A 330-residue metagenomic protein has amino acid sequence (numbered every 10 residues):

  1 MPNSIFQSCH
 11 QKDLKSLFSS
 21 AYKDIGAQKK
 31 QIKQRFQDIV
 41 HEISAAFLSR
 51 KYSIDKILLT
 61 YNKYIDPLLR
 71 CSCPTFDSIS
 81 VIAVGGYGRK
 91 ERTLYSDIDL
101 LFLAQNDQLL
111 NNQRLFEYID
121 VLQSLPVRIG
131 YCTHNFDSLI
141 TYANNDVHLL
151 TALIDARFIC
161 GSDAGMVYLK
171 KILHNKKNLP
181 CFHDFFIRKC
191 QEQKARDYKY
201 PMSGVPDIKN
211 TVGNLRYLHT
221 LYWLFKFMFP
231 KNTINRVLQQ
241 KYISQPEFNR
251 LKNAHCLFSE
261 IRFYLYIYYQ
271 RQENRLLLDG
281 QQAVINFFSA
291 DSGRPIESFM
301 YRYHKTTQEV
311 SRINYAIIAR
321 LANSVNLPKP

Functional and structural regions predicted by a protein language model:
M1-D77, Y95, K199: N-terminal regions immediately upstream of nucleotidyltransferase
P2-N3, N178-V325: Conserved nucleotidyltransferase catalytic core and NTase-mimicking acidic/glycine-rich helix/loop elements in nucleic
K56, I65-N112: Active-site nucleotide-donor binding segment shared across nucleotidyl transfer reactions
K63-D66, R70, N112-V167, R188 (+1 more regions): Conserved catalytic core of two-metal-ion nucleotidyltransferases
P74, N106-Q108, F116, K170-L173 (+1 more regions): Helix-loop-helix transmembrane hairpins and adjacent membrane-interface loops of multi-pass inner-membrane proteins
A83-G85, S96, F102-Q105, P126 (+3 more regions): Glycine-rich, histidine-containing beta strand-loop boundary motifs that form or position
T133-Y142, L278-A283, L327-P330: A glycine-rich phosphate-binding loop feature that marks nucleotide/adenosyl-phosphate handling sites
D163-P180: Extended catalytic-interface subdomain
